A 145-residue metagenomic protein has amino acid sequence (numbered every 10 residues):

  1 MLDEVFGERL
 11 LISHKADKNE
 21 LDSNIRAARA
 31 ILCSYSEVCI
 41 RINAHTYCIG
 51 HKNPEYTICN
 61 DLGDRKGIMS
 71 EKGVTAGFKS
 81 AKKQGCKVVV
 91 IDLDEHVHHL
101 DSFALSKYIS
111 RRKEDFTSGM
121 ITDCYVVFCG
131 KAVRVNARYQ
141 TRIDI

Functional and structural regions predicted by a protein language model:
M1-I42, T46, I68-I145: Metal-dependent nuclease catalytic core centered on acidic motifs
C48-E55: Beta-rich nucleic-acid/ligand-interaction surfaces
Y56, N60-G67: Conserved catalytic cores of phosphodiester-cleaving nucleases, focusing on short active-site segments
